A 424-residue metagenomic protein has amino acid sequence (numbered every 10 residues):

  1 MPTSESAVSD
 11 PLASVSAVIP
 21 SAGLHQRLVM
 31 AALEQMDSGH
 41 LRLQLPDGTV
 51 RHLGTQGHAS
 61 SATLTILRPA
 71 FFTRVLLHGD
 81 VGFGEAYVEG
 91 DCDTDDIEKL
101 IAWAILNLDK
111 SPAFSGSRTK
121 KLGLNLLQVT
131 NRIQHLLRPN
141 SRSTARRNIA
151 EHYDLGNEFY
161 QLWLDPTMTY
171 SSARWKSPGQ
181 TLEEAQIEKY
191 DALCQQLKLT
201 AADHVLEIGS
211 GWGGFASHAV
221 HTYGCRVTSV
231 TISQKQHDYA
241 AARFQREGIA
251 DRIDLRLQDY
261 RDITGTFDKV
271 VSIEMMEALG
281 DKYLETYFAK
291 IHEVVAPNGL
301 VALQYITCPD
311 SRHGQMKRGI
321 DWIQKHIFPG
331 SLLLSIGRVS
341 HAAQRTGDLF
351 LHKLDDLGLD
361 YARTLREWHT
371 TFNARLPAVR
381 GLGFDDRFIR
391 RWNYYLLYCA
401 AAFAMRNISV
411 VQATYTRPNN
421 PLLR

Functional and structural regions predicted by a protein language model:
M1-Q186, A192: Feature captures hydrophobic
A201-G211: Conserved class I S-adenosyl-L-methionine
W212-Y223: Conserved SAM-binding loop of SAM-dependent methyltransferases across substrates and taxa, primarily the Class I
A240-A241: Conserved SAM-binding loop
R261-V270: A short acidic, Gly/Pro-enriched loop at the edge of an enzyme's catalytic core that lines a small-molecule cofactor
E285-P297: A short glycine-rich, Lys/Arg-flanked "PGG" loop and its adjoining helix->strand segment in the class I
N298-I306: Conserved beta-strand signature within the Rossmann-like core of class I S-adenosyl-L-methionine
T307-L423: Substrate-binding/catalytic lobe of Class I Rossmann-like enzymes that use SAM or dcSAM, i.e., the mid-to-C-terminal
